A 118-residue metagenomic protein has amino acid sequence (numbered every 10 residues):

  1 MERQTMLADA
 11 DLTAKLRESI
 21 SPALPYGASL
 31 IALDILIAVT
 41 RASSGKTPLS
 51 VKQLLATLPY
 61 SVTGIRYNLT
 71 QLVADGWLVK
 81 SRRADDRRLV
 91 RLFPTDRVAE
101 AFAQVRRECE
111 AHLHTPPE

Functional and structural regions predicted by a protein language model:
M1-Y26: N-terminal leader segment of winged-helix/HTH proteins
I20, A103-E118: Amphipathic alpha-helical dimerization/coiled-coil segments that flank or bridge DNA-binding/regulatory modules
P22-Y60: N-terminal helix-turn-helix DNA-binding core of bacterial DNA-binding proteins
T40, T70, A74-W77, A103 (+1 more regions): Charged/polar positions within long, soluble alpha-helices
K46-V90: Canonical helix-turn-helix DNA-binding module
R83-V105: Short, cationic-aromatic polyanion-contact patches
